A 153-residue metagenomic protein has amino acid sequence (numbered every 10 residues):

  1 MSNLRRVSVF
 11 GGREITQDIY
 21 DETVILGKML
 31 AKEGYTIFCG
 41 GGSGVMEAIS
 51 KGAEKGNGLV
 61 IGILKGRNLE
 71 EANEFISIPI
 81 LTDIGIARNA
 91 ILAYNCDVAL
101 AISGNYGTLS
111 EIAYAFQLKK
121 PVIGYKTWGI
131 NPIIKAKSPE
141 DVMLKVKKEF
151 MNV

Functional and structural regions predicted by a protein language model:
M1-I61: Glycine-rich beta-alpha loop segments
S8, P79, A101: Conserved beta-strand segments that form the floor/walls of ligand-binding pockets within enzyme and binding domains
G11-E14, I86-N152: C-terminal binding/interaction regions
Q17-D21, G40, G44, E71 (+4 more regions): Residues at secondary-structure transition points
D21, S50-K51, E74, E111-Y114: Short amphipathic alpha-helical segments
G34, I76-S77, C96, K119: Short, well-ordered alpha-helix to beta-strand connector turns
G42-S43, K65-R67, T127-I130: Short, ordered loop/turn segments at secondary-structure junctions
K51-Y94: Helix-adjacent hinge/juxtasegments
